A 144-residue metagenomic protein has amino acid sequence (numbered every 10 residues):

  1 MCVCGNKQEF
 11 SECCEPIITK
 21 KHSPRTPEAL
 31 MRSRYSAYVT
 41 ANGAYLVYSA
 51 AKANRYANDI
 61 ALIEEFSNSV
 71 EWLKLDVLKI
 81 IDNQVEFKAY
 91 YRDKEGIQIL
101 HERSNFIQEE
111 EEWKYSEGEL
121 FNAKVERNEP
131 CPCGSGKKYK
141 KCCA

Functional and structural regions predicted by a protein language model:
M1, D76, R103-N105, P130: Short, surface-exposed charged micro-motifs
M1, H22-P24, A123-V125: Glycine/tyrosine- and acidic-biased, solvent-exposed loop/turn segments at the edges of beta-strands
M1-K21: Juxtamembrane and targeting peptides
M1-Q8, E126-K137: Short Cys/His-rich zinc-binding micro-motifs
E12-C14, K140-C143: Cysteine-centered loop/knuckle micro-motif
P16-N58: Core segments of small alpha/beta cavity-forming domains
E65-I99: Surface-exposed, charged secondary-structure patches
H101-E126, K141: Short beta-strand edge/turn micro-motifs at domain boundaries
